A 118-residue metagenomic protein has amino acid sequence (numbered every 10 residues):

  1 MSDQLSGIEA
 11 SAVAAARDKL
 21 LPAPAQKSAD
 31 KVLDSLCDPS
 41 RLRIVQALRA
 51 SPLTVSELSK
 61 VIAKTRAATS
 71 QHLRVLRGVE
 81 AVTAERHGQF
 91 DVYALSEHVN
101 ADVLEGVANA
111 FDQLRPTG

Functional and structural regions predicted by a protein language model:
M1-S28, S96-G118: Amphipathic alpha-helical dimerization/coiled-coil segments that flank or bridge DNA-binding/regulatory modules
L5-I8, A14-R17, A29-K31, R41 (+2 more regions): Short, flexible segments with low predicted structural confidence
A23, K27-A67, Q89-N100: N-terminal helix-turn-helix DNA-binding core of bacterial DNA-binding proteins
P52-L53, R77, A108: Residue-level detector of secondary-structure transition/capping positions
K60, Q71, R77-G78: Alpha-helical residues within the helix-turn-helix
A67-A68, L73, R86: Recognition helix of helix-turn-helix DNA-binding domains
R77-G88, A94: Beta-hairpin "wing" of winged helix-turn-helix
